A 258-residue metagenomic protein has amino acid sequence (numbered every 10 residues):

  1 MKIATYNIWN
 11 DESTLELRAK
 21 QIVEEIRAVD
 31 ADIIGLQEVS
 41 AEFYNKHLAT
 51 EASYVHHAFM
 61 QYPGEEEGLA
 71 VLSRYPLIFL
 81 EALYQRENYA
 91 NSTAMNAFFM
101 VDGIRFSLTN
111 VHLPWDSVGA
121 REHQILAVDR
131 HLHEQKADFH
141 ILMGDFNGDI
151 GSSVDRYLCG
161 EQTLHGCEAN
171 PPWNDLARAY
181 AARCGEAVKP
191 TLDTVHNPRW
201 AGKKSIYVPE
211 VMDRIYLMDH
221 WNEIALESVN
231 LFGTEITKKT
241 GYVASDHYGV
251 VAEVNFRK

Functional and structural regions predicted by a protein language model:
K2-I8, I22-Y44, L72, L108-V111 (+3 more regions): Active-site beta-strand/loop signature of hydrolases that rely on acidic residues for catalysis
D11-S13, A41-Y44, E66, D116-G119 (+2 more regions): Active-site environment of divalent metal-dependent phosphoester hydrolases
S13-E25: Glycine-rich, highly charged phosphate/nucleotide-binding loops
L15, R27, I33-L113, S228-N230: Structured beta-strand-rich core segments of catalytic domains in phosphoester-bond hydrolases
R18, K46-H47, G68, A120-Q124 (+1 more regions): Residues at alpha-helix caps and immediate loop-helix transition turns in enzyme cores, especially N- and C-cap
K20-I22, T50-S53, N88-Y89, I125-A127 (+2 more regions): Glycine-rich, phosphate-binding/catalytic loops in enzymes
H112-V128, D149-Q162: Active-site-proximal segments of metal-dependent phosphoesterases and phosphodiesterases across multiple
H133-H140, G148-K258: Metal-dependent phosphoester-hydrolase catalytic domains
